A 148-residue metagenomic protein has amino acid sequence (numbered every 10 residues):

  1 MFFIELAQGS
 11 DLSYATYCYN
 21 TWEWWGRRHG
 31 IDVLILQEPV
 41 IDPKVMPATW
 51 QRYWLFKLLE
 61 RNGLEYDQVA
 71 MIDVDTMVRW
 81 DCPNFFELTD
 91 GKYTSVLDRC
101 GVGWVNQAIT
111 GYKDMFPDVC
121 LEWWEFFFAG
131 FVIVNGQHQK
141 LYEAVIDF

Functional and structural regions predicted by a protein language model:
M1, G91, F128-G130: Short, surface-exposed beta-edge/turn micro-motifs
M1-Y66: N-terminal anchoring/stem segment of glycosyltransferases
Y19-E23, V78-N84, D118-L121: Intrinsically disordered, low-complexity boundary segments flanking structured domains
R28, L88-T89, E125-F127: A generic structural signal for short, non-catalytic loop/turn and secondary-structure boundary residues
A48-I109, I133-V134, H138-Y142: GT-A fold catalytic core of metal-dependent nucleotide-sugar glycosyltransferases, centered on the diacidic
I109-W123, K140: Short, flexible, basic/aromatic active-site loop/helix in glycosyltransferases
V119-V134: A recurrent flexible, glycine/aromatic-enriched loop bordering the glycosyltransferase active site that acts as
I146: Catalytic core of tubulin tyrosine ligase-like
